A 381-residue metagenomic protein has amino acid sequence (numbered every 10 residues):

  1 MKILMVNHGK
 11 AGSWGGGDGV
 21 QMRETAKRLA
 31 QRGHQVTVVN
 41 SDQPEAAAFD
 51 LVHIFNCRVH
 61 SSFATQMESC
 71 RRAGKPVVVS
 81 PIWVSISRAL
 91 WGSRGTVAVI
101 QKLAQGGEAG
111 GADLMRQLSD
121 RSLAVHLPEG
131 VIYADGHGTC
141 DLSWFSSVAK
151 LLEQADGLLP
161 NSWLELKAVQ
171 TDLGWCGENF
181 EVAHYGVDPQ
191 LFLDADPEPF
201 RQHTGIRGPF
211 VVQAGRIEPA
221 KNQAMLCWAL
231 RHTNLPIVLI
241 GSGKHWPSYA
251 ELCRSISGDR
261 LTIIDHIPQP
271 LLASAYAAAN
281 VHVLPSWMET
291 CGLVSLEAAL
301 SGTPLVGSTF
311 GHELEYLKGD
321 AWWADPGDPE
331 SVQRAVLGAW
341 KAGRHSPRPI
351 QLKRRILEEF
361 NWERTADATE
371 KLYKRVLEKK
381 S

Functional and structural regions predicted by a protein language model:
L103-L158: Membrane-proximal helix-turn-helix segments that form the acceptor-binding/catalytic region of lipid-linked
L159, H203-K221, C227-H232, V238: Conserved donor-binding/catalytic core segment of Leloir-type glycosyltransferases
K167-Q170, E178, G186-H203, K380: Acidic anion/phosphate-binding donor-loop and adjacent secondary structure in glycosyltransferase catalytic cores
E198-P199, P236-R260, L271: Short, structured helix-loop element that forms part of the nucleotide-activated donor/catalytic region
H266-I267, S274-A279: Short alpha-helical donor nucleotide-sugar binding micro-motif in glycosyltransferases
W287: Aromatic "clamp/platform" in nucleotide-sugar-dependent glycosyltransferases that forms part of the donor/acceptor
P304-G307: Short hydrophobic beta-strand element within catalytic cores of glycosyltransferases and related nucleotide-activated
A321-E330, G338-R344: Conserved acidic donor-binding segment of nucleotide-sugar-dependent glycosyltransferases
